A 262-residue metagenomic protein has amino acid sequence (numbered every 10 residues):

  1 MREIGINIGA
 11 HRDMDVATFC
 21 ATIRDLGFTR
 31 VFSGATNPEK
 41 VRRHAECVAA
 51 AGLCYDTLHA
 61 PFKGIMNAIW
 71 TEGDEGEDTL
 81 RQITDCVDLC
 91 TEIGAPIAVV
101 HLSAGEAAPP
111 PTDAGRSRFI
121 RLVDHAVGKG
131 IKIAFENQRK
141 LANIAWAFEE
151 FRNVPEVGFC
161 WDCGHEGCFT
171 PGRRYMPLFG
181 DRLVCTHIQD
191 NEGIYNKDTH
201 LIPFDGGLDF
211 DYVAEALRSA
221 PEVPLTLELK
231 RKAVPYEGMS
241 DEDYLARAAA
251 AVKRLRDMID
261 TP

Functional and structural regions predicted by a protein language model:
M1-D85, T91, A249-P262: N-terminal pre-domain/capping segments
M1-E3, D13-A21, L141-W161, E166-P262: Histidine-acidic metal/acid-base catalytic patches
R2-I8, V31-S33, Y55-A60, A98-V100 (+4 more regions): Hydrophobic faces of well-ordered beta-strands that scaffold small-molecule active sites in alpha/beta enzyme cores
I8-H11, G76, P111, F135-E136 (+2 more regions): Short, flexible loop segments at the rims of nucleotide/cofactor-binding pockets, characterized by
A10-R12, N37, H59-G64, L102-E106 (+4 more regions): Active-site-proximal loop/turn and secondary-structure-junction residues that shape catalytic pockets, frequently
C20-D25, E39-H59, D85-G94, V123-G128 (+3 more regions): Acidic (Asp/Glu)-rich catalytic clusters
G64-V100, R174-R182, T186, E192-F210: Ligand-binding grooves and catalytic loops that recognize ribose/phosphate and carbohydrate rings, and esterified lipid
I69-F159, D243-A246: Active-site acidic/histidine proton-transfer and metal-coordination neighborhood in alpha/beta enzyme cores
